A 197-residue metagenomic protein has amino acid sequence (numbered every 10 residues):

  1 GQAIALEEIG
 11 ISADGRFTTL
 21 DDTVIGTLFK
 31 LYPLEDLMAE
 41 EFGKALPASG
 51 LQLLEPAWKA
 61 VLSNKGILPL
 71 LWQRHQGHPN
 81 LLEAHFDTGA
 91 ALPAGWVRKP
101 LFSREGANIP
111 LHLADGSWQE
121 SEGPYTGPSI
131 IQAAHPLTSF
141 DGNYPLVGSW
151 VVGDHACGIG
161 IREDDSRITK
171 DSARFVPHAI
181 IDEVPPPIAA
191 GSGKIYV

Functional and structural regions predicted by a protein language model:
G1-V197: Domain-scale recognition of functional cores that engage charged ligands
